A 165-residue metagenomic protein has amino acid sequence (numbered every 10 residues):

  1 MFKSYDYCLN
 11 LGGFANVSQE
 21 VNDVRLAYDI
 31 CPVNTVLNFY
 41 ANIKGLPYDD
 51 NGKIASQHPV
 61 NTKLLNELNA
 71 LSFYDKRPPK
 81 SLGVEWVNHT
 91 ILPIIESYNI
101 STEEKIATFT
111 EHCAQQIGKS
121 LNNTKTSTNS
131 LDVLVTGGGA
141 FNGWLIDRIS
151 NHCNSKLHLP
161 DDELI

Functional and structural regions predicted by a protein language model:
M1-D6: Conserved phosphate-binding catalytic cores of ATP/NTP-utilizing and phosphoryl-transfer enzymes
Y7-L11, L26-I30, L159-P160: General beta-strand structural signal in soluble alpha/beta enzymes
G13, G138-A140, D162: Active-site metal-binding loops of divalent metal-dependent hydrolases
A15-E20, N38-F39: Short beta-strand scaffold segments in enzyme catalytic cores
L26-A114: Conserved ATP-utilizing enzyme core subdomain
N99, K119-S130: Phosphate/pyrophosphate-binding loops at sites that engage ATP/ADP/AMP, CoA/4′-phosphopantetheine, polyphosphate
S130-I149: Glycine-rich phosphate-binding loops at beta-strand->alpha-helix junctions
S150-I165: Conserved phosphate-binding/catalytic loops in two-lobed NTP-binding clefts
